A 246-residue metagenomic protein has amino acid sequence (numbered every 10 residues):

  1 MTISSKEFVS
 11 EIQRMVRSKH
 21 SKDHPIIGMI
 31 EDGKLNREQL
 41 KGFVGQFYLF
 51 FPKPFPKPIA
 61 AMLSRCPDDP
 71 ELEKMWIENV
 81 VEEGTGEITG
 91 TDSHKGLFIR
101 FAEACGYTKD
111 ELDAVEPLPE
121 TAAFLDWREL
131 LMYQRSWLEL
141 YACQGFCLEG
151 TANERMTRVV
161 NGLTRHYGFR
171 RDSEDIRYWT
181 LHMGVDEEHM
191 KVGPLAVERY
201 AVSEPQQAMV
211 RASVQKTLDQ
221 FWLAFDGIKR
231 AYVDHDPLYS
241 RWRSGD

Functional and structural regions predicted by a protein language model:
T2-D246: Non-heme di-metal
